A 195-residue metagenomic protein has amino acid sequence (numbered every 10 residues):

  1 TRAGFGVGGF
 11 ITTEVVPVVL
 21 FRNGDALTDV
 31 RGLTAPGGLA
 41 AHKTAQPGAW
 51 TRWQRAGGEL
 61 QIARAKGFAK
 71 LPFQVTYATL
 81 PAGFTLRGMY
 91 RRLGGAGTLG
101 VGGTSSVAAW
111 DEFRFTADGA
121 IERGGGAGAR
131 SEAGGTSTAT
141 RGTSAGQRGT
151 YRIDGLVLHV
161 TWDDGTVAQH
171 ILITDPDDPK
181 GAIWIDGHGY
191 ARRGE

Functional and structural regions predicted by a protein language model:
T1-E195: Lipid interaction determinants
